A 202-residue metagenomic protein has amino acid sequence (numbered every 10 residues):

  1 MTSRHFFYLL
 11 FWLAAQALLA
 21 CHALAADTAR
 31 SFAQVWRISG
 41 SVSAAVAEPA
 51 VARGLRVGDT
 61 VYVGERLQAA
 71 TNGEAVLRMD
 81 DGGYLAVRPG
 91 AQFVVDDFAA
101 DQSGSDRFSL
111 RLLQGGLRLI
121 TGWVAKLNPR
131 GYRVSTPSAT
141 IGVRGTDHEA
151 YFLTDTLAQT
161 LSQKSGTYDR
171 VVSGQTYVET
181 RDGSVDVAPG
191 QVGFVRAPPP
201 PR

Functional and structural regions predicted by a protein language model:
M1-F6: N-terminal secretory signal peptides that target proteins for export/translocation
Y8-A20: Bacterial N-terminal signal peptides
L24-A75, M79-P200: Flexible, surface-exposed loop/linker segments and immediately adjacent secondary-structure boundaries
